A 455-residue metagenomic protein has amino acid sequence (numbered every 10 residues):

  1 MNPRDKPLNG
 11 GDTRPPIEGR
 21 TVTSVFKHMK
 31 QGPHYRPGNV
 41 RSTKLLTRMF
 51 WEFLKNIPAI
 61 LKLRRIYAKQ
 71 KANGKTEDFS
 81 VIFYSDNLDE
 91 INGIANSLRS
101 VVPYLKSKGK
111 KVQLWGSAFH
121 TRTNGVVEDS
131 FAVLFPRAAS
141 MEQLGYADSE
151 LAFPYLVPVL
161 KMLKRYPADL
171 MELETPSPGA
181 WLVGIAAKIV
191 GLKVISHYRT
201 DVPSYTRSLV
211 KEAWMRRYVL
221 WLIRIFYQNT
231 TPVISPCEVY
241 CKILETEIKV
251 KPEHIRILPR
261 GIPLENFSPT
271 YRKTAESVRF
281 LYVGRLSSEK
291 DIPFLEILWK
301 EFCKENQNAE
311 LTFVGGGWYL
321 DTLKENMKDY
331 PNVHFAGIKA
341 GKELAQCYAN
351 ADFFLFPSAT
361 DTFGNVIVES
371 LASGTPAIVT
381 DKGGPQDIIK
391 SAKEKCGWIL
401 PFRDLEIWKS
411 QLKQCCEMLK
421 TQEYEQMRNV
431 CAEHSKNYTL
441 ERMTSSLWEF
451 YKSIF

Functional and structural regions predicted by a protein language model:
F83, K273-C303, T312: Conserved donor-binding/catalytic core segment of Leloir-type glycosyltransferases
A118, V239, G261: Carbohydrate-associated surface elements
L163, I338-K339, Q346-A351: Short alpha-helical donor nucleotide-sugar binding micro-motif in glycosyltransferases
K193-I195, P203-I225, L264-N266: Nucleotide-sugar donor phosphate/pyrophosphate-binding loop at the beta->alpha transition of glycosyltransferases
D321-K342: Nucleotide-activated donor-binding/catalytic signature segment of Leloir-type glycosyltransferases, i.e., the conserved
A359: Aromatic "clamp/platform" in nucleotide-sugar-dependent glycosyltransferases that forms part of the donor/acceptor
P376-T380: Short hydrophobic beta-strand element within catalytic cores of glycosyltransferases and related nucleotide-activated
Q386-Q414: Change "using UDP/GDP/dTDP sugars" to "using nucleotide sugars
